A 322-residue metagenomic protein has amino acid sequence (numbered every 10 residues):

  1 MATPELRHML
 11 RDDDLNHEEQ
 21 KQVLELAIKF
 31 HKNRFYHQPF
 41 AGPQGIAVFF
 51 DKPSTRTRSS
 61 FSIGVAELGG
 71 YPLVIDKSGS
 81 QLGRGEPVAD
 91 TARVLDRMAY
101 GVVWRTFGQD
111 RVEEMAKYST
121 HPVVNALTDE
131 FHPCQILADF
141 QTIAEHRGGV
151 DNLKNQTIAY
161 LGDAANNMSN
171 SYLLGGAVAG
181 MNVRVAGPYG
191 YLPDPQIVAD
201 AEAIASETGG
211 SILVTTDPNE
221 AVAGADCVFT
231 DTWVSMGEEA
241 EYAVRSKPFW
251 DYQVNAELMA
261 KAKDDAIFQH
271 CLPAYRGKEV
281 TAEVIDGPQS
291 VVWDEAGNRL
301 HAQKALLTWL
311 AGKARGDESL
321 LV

Functional and structural regions predicted by a protein language model:
M1-S59, I63, F131, L321: Positively charged, low-complexity intrinsically disordered leader regions
P39-A144, R276: Phosphate/diphosphate ligand-binding glycine-rich loop within oxidoreductases
D51-A66, E145-T230: Glycine-rich phosphate/diphosphate-binding loop of Rossmann-like nucleotide-binding domains
R111-T128, A240-A262, P288-Q289: A short, gly/pro- and small-residue-rich
N152-L153, A177, E257-D265, G287: Short, conserved loop/helix-junction motifs that constitute active-site signature segments in enzyme catalytic cores
E202-A282: Rossmann-like adenosine-cofactor binding region
D265-A266, C271-V322: Adenosine-phosphate binding glycine-rich loop
